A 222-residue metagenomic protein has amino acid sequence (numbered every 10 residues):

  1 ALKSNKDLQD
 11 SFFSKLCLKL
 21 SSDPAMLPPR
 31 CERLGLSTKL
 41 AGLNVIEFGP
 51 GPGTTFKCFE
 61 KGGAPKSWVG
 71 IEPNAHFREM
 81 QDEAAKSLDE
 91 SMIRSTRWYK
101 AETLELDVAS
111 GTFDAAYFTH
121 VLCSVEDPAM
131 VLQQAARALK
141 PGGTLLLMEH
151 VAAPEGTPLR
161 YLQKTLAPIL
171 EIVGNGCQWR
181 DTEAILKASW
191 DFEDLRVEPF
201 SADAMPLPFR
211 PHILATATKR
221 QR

Functional and structural regions predicted by a protein language model:
A1-K3: N-terminal auxiliary segments of SAM/dcSAM-dependent transferases
N5, F13-A25, M148-F209: C-terminal alpha-helical "lid/dimerization" subdomain adjacent to the S-adenosyl-L-methionine
K19-L43, T54-C58: Conserved alpha-helix/loop element of class I SAM-dependent methyltransferases that forms part of the SAM/SAH-binding
I46-E105: Class I SAM-dependent methyltransferase SAM/SAH-binding core
L104-A116: A short acidic, Gly/Pro-enriched loop at the edge of an enzyme's catalytic core that lines a small-molecule cofactor
A115-D127: A short SAM/SAH-binding and catalytic strip from SAM-dependent methyltransferases
A129-P141: A short glycine-rich, Lys/Arg-flanked "PGG" loop and its adjoining helix->strand segment in the class I
I213-R222: C-terminal lobe and adjacent flexible extensions of AdoMet/dcAdoMet transferase-like proteins
